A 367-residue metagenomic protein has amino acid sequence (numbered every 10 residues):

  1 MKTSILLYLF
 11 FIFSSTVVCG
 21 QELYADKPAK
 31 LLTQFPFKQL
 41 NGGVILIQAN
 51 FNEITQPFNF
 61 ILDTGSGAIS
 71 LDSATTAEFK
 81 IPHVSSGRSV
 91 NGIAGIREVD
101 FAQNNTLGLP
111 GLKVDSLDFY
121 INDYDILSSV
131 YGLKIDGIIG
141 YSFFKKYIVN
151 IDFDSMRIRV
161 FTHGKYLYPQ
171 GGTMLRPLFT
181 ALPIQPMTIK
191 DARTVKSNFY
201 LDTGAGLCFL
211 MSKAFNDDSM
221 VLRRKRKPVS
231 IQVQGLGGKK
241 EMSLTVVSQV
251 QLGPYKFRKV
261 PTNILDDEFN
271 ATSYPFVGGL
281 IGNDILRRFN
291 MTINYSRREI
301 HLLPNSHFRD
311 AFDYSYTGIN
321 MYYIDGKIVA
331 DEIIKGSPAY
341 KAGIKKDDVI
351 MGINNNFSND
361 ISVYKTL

Functional and structural regions predicted by a protein language model:
M1-A25: Bacterial Sec-dependent N-terminal signal peptides
C19-L367: Pepsin/retropepsin-fold aspartyl endopeptidases
